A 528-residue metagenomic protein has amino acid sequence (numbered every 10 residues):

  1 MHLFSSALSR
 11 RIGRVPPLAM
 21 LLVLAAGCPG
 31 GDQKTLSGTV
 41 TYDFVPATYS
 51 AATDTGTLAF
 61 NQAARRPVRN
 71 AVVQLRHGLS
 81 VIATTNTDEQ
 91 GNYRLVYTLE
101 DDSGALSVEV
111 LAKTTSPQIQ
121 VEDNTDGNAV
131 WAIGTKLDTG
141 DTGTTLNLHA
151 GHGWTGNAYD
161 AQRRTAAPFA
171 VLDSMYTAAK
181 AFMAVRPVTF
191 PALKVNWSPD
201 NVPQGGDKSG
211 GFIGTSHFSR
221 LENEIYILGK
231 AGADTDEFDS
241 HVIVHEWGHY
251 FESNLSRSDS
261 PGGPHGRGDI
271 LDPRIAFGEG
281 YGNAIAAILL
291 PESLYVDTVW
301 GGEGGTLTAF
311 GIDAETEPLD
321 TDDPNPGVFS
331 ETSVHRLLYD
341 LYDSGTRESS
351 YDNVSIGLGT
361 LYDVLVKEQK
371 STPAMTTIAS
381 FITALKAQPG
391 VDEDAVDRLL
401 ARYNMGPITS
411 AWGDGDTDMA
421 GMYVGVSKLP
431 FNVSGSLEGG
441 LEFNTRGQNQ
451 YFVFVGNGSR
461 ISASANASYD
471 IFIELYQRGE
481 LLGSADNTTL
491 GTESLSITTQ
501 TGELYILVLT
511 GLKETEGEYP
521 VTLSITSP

Functional and structural regions predicted by a protein language model:
F44-G78, Y469-Y476: Short, ordered, surface-exposed loop/turn motifs in non-cytosolic proteins
H77-V96: Short, acidic Ser/Thr/Gly-rich low-complexity loop/linker segments typical of extracellular and cell-surface proteins
V96-T98, Q120, H152-K194: Zn2+-dependent metallopeptidase catalytic core
W197-E224: Catalytic zinc-binding patch centered on the HExxH motif and its immediate surroundings that defines zinc-dependent
Y226-I243: Short pre-active-site segment immediately N-terminal to the catalytic Zn-binding motif
H241-R257, E279-N283, A287: Active-site recognition of the HExxH zinc-binding catalytic motif
D259-Y451, G456: Replace "(M1/M4/M9/M12/WLM)" with "(e.g., M1/M4/M8/M9/M12/M26/WLM)" and add "not limited to" to clarify scope
M419-L429, Q450-V453, L475-G483, I497-P528: C-terminal edge strands of extracellular/lumenal beta-sandwich accessory domains
